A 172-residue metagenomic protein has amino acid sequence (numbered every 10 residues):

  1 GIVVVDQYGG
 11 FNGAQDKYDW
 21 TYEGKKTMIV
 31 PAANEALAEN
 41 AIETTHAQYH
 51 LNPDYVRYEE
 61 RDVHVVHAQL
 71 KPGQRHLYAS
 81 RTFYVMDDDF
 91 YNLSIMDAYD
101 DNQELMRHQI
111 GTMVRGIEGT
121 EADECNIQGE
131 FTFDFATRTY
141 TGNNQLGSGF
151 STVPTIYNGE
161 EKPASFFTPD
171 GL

Functional and structural regions predicted by a protein language model:
G1-G13, E59-T155: Gly/Pro-enriched, hydrophobic low-complexity segments that function as extracytoplasmic propeptides/linkers
G1-R61, G73, T139, T155-L172: Flexible, processing/modification-adjacent segments and terminal tails in exported/periplasmic/extracellular proteins
